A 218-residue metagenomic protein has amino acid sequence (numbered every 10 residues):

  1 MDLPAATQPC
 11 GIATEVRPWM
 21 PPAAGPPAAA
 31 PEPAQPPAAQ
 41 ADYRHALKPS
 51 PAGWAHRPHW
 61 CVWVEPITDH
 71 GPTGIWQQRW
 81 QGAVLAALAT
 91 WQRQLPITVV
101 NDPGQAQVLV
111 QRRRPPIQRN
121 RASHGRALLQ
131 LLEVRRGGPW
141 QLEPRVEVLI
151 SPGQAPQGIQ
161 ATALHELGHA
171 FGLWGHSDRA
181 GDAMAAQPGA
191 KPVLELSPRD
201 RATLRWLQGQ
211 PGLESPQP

Functional and structural regions predicted by a protein language model:
M1-C10, T14-R17, R126-G158, W174-P218: Metalloprotease/metallohydrolase-associated module, dominated by Zn2+-dependent proteases
M1-W76, G138, L213: Disordered inhibitory propeptide/activation segment of secreted metzincin zinc metalloprotease zymogens, centered on
Y43-H45, P72, E143-L149, H165 (+1 more regions): Generic alpha-helix detector with strongest preference for long hydrophobic helices that associate with membranes
A52-A55, W76, D102, A155 (+1 more regions): Helix N-cap and loop-to-helix transition residues
P66-T68, R112-P116, P152, P188 (+1 more regions): Non-catalytic surface loops within mature trypsin-like serine protease
G71-W80, L196-R201: Short, polar loop/linker segments at the starts of domains and inter-domain junctions
Q78-A170, W174-S177: Metzincin-family zinc-dependent endopeptidase catalytic domain
